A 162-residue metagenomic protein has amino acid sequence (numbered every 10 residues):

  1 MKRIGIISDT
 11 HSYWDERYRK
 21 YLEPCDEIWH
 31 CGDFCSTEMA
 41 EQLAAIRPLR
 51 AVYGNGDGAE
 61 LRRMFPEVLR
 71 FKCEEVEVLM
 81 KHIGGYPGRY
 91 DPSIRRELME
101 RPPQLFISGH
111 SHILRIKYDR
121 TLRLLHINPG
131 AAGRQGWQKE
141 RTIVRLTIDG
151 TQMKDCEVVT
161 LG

Functional and structural regions predicted by a protein language model:
M1-G5, R70-L79, D119-L125, I148-E157: Beta-strand-turn-beta hairpins that frame and shape the catalytic cleft of phosphate-ester-processing enzymes
M1-L49, D57-E75, K139-T142: N-terminal active-site segment of His-dependent metallophosphoesterases
I6-S8, E27-D33, R50-N55, M80-H82 (+2 more regions): Active-site neighborhood of phospho(di)ester-bond hydrolases with catalytic His/Asp-centered motifs
S12, S36, G85, I113 (+1 more regions): Short active-site segment of divalent metal-dependent hydrolases/proteases that encodes the spacing between
S36-T37, N55-A59, P103, A131-Q135: Intrinsically disordered, low-complexity segments enriched in polar/charged residues with Gly/Pro, especially when
R50, R89-Q152: Conserved beta-sheet core of the metallophosphoesterase superfamily
R50-P92, R96, E100: Helix-adjacent hinge/juxtasegments
T160-L161: Well-ordered alpha/beta subsegment
